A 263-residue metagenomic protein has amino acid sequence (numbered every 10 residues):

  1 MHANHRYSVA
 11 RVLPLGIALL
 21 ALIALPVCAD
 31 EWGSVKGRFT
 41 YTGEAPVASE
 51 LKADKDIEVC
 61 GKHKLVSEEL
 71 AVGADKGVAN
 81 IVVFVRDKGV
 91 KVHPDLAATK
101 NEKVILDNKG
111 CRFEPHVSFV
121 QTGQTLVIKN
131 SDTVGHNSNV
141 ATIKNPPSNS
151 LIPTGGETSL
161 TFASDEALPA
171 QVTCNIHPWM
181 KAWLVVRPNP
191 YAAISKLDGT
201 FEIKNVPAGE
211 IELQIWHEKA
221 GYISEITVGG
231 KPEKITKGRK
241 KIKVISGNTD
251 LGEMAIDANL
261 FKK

Functional and structural regions predicted by a protein language model:
M1, P26-V27: Short linear motifs centered on Gly/Pro in flexible linkers and helix caps
M1-R11: N-terminal secretory signal peptides that target proteins for export/translocation
V12-A24: Bacterial N-terminal signal peptides
C28-K263: Extracytoplasmic copper-binding redox domains, predominantly the cupredoxin/blue-copper superfamily
